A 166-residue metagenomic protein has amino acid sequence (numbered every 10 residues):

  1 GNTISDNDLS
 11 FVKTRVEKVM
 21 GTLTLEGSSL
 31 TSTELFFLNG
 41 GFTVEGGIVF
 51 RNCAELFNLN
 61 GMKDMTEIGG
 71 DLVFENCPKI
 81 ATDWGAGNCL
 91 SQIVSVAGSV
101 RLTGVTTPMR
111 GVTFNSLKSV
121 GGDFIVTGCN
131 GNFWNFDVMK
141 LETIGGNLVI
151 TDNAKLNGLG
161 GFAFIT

Functional and structural regions predicted by a protein language model:
G1-D6, M20-A81, G85-T113, S119-D137 (+1 more regions): Concave beta-strand-loop units of leucine-rich repeat
V12: Extracellular and analogous surface-interaction loops
V16-E17: Extracellular beta-strand ligand-recognition surfaces/modules
